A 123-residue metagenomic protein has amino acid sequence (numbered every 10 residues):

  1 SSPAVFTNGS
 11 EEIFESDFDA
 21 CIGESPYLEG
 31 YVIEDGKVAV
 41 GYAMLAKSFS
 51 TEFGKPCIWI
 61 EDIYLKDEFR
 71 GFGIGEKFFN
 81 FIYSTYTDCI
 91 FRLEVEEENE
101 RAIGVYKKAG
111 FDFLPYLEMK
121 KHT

Functional and structural regions predicted by a protein language model:
S1-A20: Conserved GNAT-fold acetyl-CoA-binding loop/helix
A20-V32: A short helix-loop-beta-strand connector motif used in the catalytic cores of GNAT acetyltransferases and, in some
G30-V32, V38-K47, W59: Conserved beta-strand in the GNAT
K55-D67, E94: Conserved acetyl-CoA binding element of GNAT-fold acetyltransferases
L65, G71-S84, G104-A109: Conserved acetyl-CoA-binding loop-helix of GNAT-fold acetyltransferases
R70, R92-I103, K120-T123: Conserved beta-strand-loop-alpha-helix junction that forms the acyl-donor binding cleft
F79, T85-E96: Conserved GNAT acetyl-CoA-binding A-motif
